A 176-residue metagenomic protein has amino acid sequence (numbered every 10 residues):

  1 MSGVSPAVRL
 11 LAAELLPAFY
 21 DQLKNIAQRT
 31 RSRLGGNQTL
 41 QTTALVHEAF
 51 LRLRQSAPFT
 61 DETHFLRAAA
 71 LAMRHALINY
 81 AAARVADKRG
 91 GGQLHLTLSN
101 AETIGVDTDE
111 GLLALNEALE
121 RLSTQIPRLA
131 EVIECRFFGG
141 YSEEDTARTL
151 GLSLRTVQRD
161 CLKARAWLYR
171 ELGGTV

Functional and structural regions predicted by a protein language model:
G3-T30, A68: A short, charge-rich alpha-helical start-of-domain segment used by transcription regulators
V8, R29-L34, H47-F65: Sigma70-family region 2
L10, T97-T124: Acidic, proline/glycine-rich intrinsically disordered inter-domain spacer in sigma factors
Y20-K24, T43-L51, E62-A83: Σ70-family region 2.3-2.4 aromatic/basic alpha-helix that recognizes the −10 promoter and nucleates DNA melting
A27, R165-V176: Short, Lys/Arg-enriched C-terminal cap helix and immediately downstream tail that follows
R29-S32, R74-Q93: Arg/Lys-rich amphipathic alpha helix in sigma70-family domain 2
S123-D145: Short amphipathic alpha helix immediately N-terminal
G139-R159: Helix-turn-helix DNA-binding module
